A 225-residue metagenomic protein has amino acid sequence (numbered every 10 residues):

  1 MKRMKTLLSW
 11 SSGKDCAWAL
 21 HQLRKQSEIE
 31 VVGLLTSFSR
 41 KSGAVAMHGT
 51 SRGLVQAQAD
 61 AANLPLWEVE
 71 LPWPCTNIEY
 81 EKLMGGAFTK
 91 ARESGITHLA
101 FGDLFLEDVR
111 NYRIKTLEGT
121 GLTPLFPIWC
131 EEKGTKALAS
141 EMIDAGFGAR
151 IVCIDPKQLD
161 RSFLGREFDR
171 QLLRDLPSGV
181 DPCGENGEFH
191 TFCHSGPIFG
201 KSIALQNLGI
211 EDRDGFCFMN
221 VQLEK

Functional and structural regions predicted by a protein language model:
K2-K225: Nucleotide-activated chemistry modules centered on ATP-dependent adenylation/adenylyltransferase
